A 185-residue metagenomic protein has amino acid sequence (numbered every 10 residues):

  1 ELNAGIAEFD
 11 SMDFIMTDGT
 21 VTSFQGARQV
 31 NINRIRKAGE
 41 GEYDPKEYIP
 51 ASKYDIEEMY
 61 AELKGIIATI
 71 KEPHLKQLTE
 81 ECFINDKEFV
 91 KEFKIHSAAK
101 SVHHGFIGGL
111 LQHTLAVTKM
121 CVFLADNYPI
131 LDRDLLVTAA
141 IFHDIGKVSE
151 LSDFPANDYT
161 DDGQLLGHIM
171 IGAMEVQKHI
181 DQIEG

Functional and structural regions predicted by a protein language model:
L2-D18: Short nucleic-acid-contacting surface segments enriched for D/E, G, S/T with interspersed K/R
I6, A27-I95: Extended, charge-rich, solvent-exposed interface segments
M12, V117, G172: Conserved RecA-like P-loop NTPase ATPase core
D18, S52, I107, L111: Metal-centered catalytic cores of metalloenzymes
T20-Q25: Short, charged beta-turn/beta-strand-edge "cap" motif at the junction between a beta-strand and an adjacent loop
I67-H74, D86-K87, T114, T118-Y128 (+2 more regions): Short, well-ordered alpha-helical segments in soluble proteins
K76-M120, F142-G146: A short mid-domain helix/strand-loop element embedded in enzyme catalytic domains that forms or borders the active-site
V102-H103, Q112, F123-G185: Divalent metal-dependent catalytic cores for phosphoryl transfer on phosphate-bearing substrates
